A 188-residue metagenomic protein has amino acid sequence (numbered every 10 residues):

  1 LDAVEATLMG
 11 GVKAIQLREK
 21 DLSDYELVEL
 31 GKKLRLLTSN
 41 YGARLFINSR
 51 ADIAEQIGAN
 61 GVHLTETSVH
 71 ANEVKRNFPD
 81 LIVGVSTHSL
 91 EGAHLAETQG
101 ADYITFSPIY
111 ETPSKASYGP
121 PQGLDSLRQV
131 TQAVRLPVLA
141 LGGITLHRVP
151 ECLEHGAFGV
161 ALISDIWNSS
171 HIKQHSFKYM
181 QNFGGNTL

Functional and structural regions predicted by a protein language model:
L1-D102, G119, Q129, R135-L136 (+3 more regions): Conserved N-terminal beta1-alpha1 strand-loop-helix module at the mouth
A14-R18, T105-P113, V160-L162: Short beta-strands and strand-loop turn motifs
A116: Nucleotide-sugar donor-binding patch of glycosyltransferase catalytic domains
P121-L124: Short alpha-helical segments enriched in small residues
L139-I144, V160-S164: Glycine-rich beta-strand-to-loop/alpha-helix junction loops that act as flexible
A157: Asp-centered catalytic/switch region of ABC-type ATPase nucleotide-binding domains
